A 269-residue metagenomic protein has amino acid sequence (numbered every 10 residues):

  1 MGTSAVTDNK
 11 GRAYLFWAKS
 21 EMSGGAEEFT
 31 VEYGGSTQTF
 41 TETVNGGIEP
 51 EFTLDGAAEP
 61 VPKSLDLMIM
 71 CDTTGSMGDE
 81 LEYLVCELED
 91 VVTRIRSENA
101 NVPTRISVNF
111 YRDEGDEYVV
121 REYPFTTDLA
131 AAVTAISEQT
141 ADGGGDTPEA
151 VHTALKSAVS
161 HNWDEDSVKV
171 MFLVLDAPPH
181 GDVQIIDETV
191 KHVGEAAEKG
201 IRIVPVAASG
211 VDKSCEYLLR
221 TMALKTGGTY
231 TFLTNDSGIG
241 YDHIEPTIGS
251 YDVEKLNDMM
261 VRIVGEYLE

Functional and structural regions predicted by a protein language model:
M1-Y14, S20-E269: Divalent cation-coordinating acidic motifs and surrounding scaffolds that mediate Ca2+/Mg2+/Mn2+/Zn2+-dependent binding
